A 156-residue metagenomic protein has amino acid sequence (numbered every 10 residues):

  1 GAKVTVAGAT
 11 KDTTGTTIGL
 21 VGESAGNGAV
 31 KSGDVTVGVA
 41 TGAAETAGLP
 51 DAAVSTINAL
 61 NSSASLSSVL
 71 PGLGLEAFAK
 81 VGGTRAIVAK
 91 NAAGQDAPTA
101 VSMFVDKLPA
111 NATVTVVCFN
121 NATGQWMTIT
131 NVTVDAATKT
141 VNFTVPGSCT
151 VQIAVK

Functional and structural regions predicted by a protein language model:
G1-A79, A93-L108: Feature for mature exported/ectodomain regions
G1-T5, G74-R85, A89-A100, D106-T113 (+1 more regions): Proteolytic cleavage junctions
